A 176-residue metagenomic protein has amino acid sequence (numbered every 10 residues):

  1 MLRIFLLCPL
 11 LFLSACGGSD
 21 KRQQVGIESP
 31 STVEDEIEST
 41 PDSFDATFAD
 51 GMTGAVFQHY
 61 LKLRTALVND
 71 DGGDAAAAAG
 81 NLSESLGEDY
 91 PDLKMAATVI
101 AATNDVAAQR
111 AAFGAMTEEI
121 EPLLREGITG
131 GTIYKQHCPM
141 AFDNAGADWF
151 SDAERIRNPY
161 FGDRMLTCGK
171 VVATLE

Functional and structural regions predicted by a protein language model:
M1-S14: Sec-dependent bacterial lipoprotein signal peptides
L2, M116, I120-I128, D152-R157: Short, intrinsically disordered, charge-biased short linear motifs at domain edges
C16-D20: Bacterial signal peptide processing site
Q24-F48: Post-signal peptide N-terminal segment of mature Sec-exported envelope proteins
D35-S39, A46, A107-A112, M140-A141: N-terminal start-of-chain detector that recognizes signal peptides and the immediate post-cleavage beginning
T47, G51, Q58, K62-E84 (+7 more regions): Surface-exposed, polar/charged faces of alpha-helical domains in mature secreted/periplasmic/lumenal proteins
G131-E176: Amphipathic, charged alpha-helical segments and their helix-to-coil junctions in extracytoplasmic/peripheral assemblies
